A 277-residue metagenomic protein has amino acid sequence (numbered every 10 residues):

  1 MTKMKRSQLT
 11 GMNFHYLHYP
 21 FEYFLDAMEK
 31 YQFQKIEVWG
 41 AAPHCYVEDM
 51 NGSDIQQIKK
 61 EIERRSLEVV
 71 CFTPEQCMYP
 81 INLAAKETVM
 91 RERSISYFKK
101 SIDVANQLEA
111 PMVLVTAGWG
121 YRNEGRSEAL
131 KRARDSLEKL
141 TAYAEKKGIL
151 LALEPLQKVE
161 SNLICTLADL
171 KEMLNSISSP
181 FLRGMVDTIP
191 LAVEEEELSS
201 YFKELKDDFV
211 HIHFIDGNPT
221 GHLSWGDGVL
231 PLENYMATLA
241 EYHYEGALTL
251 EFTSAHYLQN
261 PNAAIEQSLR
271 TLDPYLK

Functional and structural regions predicted by a protein language model:
M1-Q32, K59, I164-V186, P190-K277: Histidine-acidic metal/acid-base catalytic patches
T2-T10, C71-A84, A117-Y121: N-terminal small/glycine-rich loop or linker at the start of catalytic domains across soluble metabolic enzymes
H15, G40-A42, E75-M78, A117-Y121 (+4 more regions): Active-site-proximal loop/turn and secondary-structure-junction residues that shape catalytic pockets, frequently
E22-E29, D49-E68, Y97-Q107, R134-A142 (+2 more regions): Short amphipathic alpha-helices and their capping/turn segments at secondary-structure boundaries
E22-Y23, R64, I81-R183, V193: Active-site acidic/histidine proton-transfer and metal-coordination neighborhood in alpha/beta enzyme cores
Q34-K35, E68, P111, L150 (+1 more regions): Residue-level detector of anion-binding/catalytic polar loops
W39-I62, A117-E124: Glycine-rich, proline-tolerant flexible connector loops at the mouths of alpha/beta enzymes
